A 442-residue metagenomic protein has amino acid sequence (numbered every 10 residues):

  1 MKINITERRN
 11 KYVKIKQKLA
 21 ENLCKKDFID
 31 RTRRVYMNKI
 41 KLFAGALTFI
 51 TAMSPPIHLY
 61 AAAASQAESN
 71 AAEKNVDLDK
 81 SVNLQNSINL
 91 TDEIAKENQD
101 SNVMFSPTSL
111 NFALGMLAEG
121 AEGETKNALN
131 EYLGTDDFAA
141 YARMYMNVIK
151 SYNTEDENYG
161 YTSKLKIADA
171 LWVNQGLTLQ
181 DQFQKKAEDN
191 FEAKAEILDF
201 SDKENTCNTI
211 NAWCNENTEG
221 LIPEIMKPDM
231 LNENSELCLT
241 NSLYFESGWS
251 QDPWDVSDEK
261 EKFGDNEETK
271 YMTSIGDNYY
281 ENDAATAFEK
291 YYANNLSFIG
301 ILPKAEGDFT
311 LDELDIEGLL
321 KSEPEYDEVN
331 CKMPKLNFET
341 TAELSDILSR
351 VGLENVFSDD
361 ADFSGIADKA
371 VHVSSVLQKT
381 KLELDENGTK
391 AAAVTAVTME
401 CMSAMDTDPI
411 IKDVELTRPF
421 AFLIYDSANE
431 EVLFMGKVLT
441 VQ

Functional and structural regions predicted by a protein language model:
K2, E7-K14, K18-Y36: Short, Lys/Arg-enriched N-terminal segments with co-localized hydrophobic residues within the first ~10-30 amino acids
N38-A61: Sec-dependent N-terminal signal peptides of Gram-positive bacterial secreted proteins and lipoproteins
Y60-L129, G220, E224, S403-M405 (+3 more regions): Flexible propeptides and autoinhibitory/regulatory segments associated with cysteine proteases
A63-A71, D100, F138-K304, P324-T407: Non-catalytic, conformational "gating/processing" segments within enzyme and secreted inhibitor domains
M104, F112, A170, F298-G300 (+2 more regions): Structural recognition of the beta-strand scaffold that forms the well-ordered cores of secreted hydrolase catalytic
P303-E325: Internal alpha/beta scaffold segment
T380, E386-Q442: C-terminal soluble interaction/assembly domains
